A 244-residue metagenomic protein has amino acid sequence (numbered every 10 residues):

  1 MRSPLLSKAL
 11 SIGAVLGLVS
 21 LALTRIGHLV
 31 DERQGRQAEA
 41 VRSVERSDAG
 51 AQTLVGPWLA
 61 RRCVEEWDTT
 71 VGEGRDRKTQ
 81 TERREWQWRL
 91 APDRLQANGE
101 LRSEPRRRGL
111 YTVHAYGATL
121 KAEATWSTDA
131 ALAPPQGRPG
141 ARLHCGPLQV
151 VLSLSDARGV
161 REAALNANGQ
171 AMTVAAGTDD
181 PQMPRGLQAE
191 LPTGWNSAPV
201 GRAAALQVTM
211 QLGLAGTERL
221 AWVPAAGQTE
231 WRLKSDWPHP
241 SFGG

Functional and structural regions predicted by a protein language model:
M1-P4, G72-G74: Cytosolic-side transmembrane helix boundary signature
R2-H28: Hydrophobic alpha-helical transmembrane signal-anchor segments
L18-A22, I26, E45, A51-Q52 (+1 more regions): Intrinsically disordered, low-complexity leader/linker segments that occur at the extreme N-terminus
I26-G50: Alpha-helical transmembrane signal-anchor/signal-peptide segments
G35, E39, R46, A60 (+1 more regions): Soluble non-transmembrane domains of integral membrane proteins
R42-T70: Short extracytoplasmic
